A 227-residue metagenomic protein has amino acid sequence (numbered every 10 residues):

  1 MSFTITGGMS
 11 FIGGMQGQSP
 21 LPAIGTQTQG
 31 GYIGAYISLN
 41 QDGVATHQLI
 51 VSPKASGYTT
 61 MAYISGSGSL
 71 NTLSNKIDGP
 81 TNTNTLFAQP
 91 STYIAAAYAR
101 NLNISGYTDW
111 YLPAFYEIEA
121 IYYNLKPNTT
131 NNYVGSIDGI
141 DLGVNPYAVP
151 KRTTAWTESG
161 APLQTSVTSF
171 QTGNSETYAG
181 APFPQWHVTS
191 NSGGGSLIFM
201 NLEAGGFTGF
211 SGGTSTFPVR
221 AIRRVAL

Functional and structural regions predicted by a protein language model:
M1-L21: N-terminal low-complexity, intrinsically disordered "leader/linker" segments enriched in small/polar and basic residues
I5-G7, Q27-Q29, L73, N82 (+7 more regions): N-terminal compositionally biased, intrinsically disordered segments and leader/signal-like regions
Q16-I104, T108, Q185-T189, S196-I198 (+1 more regions): Extracellular adhesion/carbohydrate-recognition regions
A96-D109, F115-E203: An exposed tryptophan-centered "aromatic clamp" motif
A114-I118, P218, R224: Extracellular, beta-strand-rich glycan-interacting domains
E203-S215: Carbohydrate-recognition loop of C-type lectin domains
